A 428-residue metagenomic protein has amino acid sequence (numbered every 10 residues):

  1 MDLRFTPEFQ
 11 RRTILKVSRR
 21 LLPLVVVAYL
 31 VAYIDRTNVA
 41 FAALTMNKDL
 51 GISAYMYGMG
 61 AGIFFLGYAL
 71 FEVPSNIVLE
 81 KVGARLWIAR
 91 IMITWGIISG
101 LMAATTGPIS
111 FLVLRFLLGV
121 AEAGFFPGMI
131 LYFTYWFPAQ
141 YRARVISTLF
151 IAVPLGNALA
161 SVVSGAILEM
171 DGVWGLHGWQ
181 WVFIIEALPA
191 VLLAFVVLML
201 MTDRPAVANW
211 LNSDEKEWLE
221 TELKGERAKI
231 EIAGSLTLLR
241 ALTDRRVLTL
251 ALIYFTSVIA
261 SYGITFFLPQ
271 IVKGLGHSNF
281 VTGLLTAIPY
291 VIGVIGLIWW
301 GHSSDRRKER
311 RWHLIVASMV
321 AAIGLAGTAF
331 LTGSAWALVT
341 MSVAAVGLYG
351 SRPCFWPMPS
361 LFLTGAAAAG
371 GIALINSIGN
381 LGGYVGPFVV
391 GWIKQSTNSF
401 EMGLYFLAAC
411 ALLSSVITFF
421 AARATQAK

Functional and structural regions predicted by a protein language model:
R20-A54, A160-S164, I264-P269, G386: Extracytoplasmic
V39-A40, L239-I298, R352, W356 (+1 more regions): Extracytoplasmic gate region of multi-pass secondary transporters
G51, G83, A104-S110, A121 (+3 more regions): Helix-breaking motifs and short loop linkers at transmembrane-helix boundaries and internal kinks in secondary membrane
L70-I109: Conserved MFS/SLC helix-loop-helix module at the cytosolic interface between two early adjacent transmembrane helices
E80-M92, D305-S318: Cytoplasmic membrane-interface "Motif A"-like loop-to-helix N-cap segments of 12-TM Major Facilitator Superfamily
L114-I151: Cytoplasmic helix-loop-helix junction between adjacent transmembrane helices in 12-TM secondary transporters
R144-L168, P189-A190, N376-G386: Glycine-rich segments within core transmembrane alpha-helices of 12-TM secondary carriers
R310-M358: C-terminal transmembrane helical hairpin of 12-TM major facilitator-type secondary transporters
